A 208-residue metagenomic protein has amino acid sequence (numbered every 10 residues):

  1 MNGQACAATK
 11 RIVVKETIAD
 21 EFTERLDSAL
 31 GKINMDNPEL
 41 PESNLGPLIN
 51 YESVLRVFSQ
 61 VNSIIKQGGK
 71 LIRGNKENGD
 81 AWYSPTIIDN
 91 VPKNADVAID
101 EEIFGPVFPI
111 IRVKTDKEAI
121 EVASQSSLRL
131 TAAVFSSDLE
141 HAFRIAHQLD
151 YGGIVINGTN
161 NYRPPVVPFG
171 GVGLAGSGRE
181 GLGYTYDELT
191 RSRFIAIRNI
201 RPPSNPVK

Functional and structural regions predicted by a protein language model:
M1-V13, N34-M35, S124: Active-site PLP-lysine loop of aminotransferase-like
G3, T9-K10, I49, I156 (+2 more regions): Residue-level micro-sites within transmembrane alpha helices that shape and flank functional polar/acidic positions
G3-Q4, M35-E42, I72-K76, A132 (+3 more regions): Flexible, glycine/charged-enriched surface loops at secondary-structure junctions
R11-V13, P47, A132-V134: Short cationic amphipathic helices and targeting signals
R11-V14, E77-N78, P203-K208: A glycine-rich phosphate-binding loop feature that marks nucleotide/adenosyl-phosphate handling sites
V14-T17, S137: Structured loop/turn residues at secondary-structure junctions
E16-S127: NAD(P)-dependent aldehyde/semialdehyde dehydrogenase
Y83-K208: Conserved C-terminal structural/oligomerization subdomain of aldehyde/semialdehyde dehydrogenase
